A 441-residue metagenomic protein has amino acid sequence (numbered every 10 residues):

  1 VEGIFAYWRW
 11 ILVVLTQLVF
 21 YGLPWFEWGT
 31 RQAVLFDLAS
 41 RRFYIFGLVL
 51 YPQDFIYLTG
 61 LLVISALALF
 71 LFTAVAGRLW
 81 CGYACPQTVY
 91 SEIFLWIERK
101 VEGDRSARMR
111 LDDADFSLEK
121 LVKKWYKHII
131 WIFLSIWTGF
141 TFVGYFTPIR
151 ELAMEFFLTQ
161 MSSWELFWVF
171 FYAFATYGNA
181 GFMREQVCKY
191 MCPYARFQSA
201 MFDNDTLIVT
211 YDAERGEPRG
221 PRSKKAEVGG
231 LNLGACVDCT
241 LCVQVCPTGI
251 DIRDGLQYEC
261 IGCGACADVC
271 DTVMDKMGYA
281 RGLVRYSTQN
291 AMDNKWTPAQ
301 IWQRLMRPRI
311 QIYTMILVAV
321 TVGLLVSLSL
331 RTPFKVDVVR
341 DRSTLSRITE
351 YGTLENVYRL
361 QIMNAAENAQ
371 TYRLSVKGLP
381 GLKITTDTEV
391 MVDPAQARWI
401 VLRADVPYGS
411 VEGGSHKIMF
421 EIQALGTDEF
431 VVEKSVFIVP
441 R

Functional and structural regions predicted by a protein language model:
V1-R219, A267, A280, V284-V318: Membrane-embedded alpha-helical bundles of multi-pass integral membrane proteins
T73-T88, A180-A195, E227-M274: Cysteine-centered iron-sulfur cluster-binding motifs in ferredoxin-type domains/subunits of redox enzymes
V322-S346: Hydrophobic alpha-helical transmembrane segments in integral membrane proteins
T353-Y358, W399, G413-I418: Short, solvent-exposed loop/turn segments enriched in Ser/Thr/Gly
M363-N368, L425: Short solvent-exposed strand-capping/beta-turn motif centered on an Asx-Ser/Thr pair
E367-G381: Short acidic, flexible loop segments centered on an aromatic residue
K383-G409: Intrinsically disordered, low-complexity Pro/Gly/Ser/Thr-rich segments with frequent PxxP/GP/PP motifs and embedded
V406-R441: Terminal connector regions
